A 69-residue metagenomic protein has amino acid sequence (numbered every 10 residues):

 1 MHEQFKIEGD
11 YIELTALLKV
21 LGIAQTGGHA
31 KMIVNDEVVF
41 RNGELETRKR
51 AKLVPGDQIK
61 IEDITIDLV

Functional and structural regions predicted by a protein language model:
M1-I12: A detector for short, charged/polar N-terminal pre-domain segments
Q4, Q58-V69: A positively charged, amphipathic N-terminal helix/segment that binds anionic biomolecules
L14-P55: A basic, amphipathic helix-loop patch mediating RNA/tRNA/ribosome contacts
